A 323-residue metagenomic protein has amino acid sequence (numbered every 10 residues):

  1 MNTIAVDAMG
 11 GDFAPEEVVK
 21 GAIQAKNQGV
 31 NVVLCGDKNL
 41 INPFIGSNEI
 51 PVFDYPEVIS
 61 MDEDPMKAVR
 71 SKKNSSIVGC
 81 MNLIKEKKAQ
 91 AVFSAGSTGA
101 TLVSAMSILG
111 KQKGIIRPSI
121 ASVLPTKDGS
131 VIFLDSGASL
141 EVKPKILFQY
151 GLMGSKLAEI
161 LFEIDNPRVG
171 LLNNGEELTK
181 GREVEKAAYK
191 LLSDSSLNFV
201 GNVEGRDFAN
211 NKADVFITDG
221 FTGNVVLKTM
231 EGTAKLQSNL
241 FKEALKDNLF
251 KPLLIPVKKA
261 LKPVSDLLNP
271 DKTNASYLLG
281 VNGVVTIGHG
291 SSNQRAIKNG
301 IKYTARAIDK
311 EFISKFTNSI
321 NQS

Functional and structural regions predicted by a protein language model:
M1-L40: N-terminal phosphate-binding or glycine-rich loops at protein starts, especially the Walker A/P-loop of NTPases
I4-P15, A138-F148, I287-S292: Short, glycine-rich nucleotide/cofactor-binding loops
D7, A25, I45, V69 (+12 more regions): Solvent-exposed alpha-helices and their adjacent loops that cap or buttress functional pockets in soluble metabolic
F13-V18, N74-M81, K87, A91-A105 (+8 more regions): Short glycine/serine/threonine-rich phosphate/pyrophosphate-binding segments that cradle anionic phosphate groups
V33, D37-N39, L140-G205, D214 (+2 more regions): Glycine-rich phosphate/diphosphate-binding loop of Rossmann-like nucleotide-binding domains
S47-A89: Phosphate/nucleotide-donor binding subsite
L83-L102, K180, E185-A187, L191 (+1 more regions): Glycine-rich phosphate-binding loop
L109-S119, V123-F133, V215-F216, G220-S323: Glycine-rich phosphate/nucleotide-binding loop
